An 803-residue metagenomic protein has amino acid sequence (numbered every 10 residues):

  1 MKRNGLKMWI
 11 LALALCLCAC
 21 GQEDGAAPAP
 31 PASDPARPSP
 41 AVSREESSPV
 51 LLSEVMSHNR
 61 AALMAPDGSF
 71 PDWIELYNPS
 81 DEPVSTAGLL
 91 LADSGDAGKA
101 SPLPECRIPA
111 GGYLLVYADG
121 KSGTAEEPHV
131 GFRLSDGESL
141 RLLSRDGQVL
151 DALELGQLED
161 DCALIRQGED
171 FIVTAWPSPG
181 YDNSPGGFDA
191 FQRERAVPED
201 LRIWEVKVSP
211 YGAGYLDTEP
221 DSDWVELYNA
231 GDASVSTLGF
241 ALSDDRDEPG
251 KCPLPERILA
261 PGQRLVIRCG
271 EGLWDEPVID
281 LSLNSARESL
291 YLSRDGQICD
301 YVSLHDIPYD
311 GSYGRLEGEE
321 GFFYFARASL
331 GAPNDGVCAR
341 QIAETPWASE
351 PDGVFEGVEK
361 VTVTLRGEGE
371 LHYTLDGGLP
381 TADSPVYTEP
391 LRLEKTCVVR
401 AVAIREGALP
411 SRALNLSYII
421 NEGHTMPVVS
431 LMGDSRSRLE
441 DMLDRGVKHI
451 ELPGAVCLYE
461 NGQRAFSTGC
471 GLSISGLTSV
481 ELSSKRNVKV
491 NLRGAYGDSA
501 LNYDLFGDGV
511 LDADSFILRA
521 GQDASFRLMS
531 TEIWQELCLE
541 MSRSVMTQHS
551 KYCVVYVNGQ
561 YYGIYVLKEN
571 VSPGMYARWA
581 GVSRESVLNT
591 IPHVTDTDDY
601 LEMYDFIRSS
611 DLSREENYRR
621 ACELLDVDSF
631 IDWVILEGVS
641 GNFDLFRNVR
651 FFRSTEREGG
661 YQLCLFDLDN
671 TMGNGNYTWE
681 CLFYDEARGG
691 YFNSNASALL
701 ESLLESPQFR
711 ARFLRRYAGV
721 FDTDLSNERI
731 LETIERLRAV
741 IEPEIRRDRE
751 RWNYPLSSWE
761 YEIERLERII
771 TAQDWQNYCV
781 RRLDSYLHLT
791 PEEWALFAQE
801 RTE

Functional and structural regions predicted by a protein language model:
M1-I10: Bacterial N-terminal signal peptides that target proteins for export
L11-A12, D34-R37, A41, L51 (+8 more regions): Short, compositionally stereotyped local motifs that mark structural "simplifiers"
C16-A19: C-terminal motif of bacterial Sec signal peptides marking the signal peptidase cleavage site
Q22-G95, R133-D136, L153-D160, G180-R246 (+4 more regions): A structural motif detector for short, solvent-exposed N-terminal "entry" segments of globular domains
E45, R60-F70, A97-W176, A196-P198 (+4 more regions): Solvent-exposed beta-edge/loop recognition patches
L90-A92, R141, A241-S243, Y291 (+1 more regions): Beta-strand signatures of extracellular beta-sandwich domains
G180, L330-C338, R436-G446, A455 (+9 more regions): Middle-to-C-terminal accessory/interaction subdomains
L431, G446-T595: Conserved ATP-binding subdomain of kinase catalytic cores across diverse folds
